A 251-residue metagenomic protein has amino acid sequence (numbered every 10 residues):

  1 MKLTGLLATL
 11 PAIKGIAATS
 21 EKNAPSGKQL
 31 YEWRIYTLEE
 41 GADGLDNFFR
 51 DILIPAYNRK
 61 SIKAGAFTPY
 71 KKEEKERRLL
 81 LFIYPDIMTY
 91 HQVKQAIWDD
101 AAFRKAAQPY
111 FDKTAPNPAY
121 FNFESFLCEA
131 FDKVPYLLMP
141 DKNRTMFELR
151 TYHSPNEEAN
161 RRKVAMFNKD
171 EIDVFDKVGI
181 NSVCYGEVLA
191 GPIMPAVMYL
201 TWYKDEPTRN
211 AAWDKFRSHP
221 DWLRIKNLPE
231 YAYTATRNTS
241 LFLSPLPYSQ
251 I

Functional and structural regions predicted by a protein language model:
M1-T19: N-terminal export signals
G5-L7, K22-G27, N47-A66, E74 (+5 more regions): An amphipathic, aromatic/His-enriched active-site/gating alpha helix that lines ligand/cofactor pockets
K14-I35: C-terminal segment of N-terminal export signals and the immediately downstream linker at the start of the mature
N23-G27, E124-T145, S249-I251: Compositionally biased P/S/T/G-rich terminal and signal peptide-adjacent segments that lie outside catalytic cores
Q29-G41, D51, P55: Mature N-terminal segment immediately following signal peptide/propeptide cleavage in secreted/periplasmic
Y31-Y36, L79-L81, F147-Y152: Active-site-flanking beta-strand signature of metal-NTP-handling nucleotidyl enzymes and homologous cyclase-like
K71-L79, G191-M198: The conserved glycine-aromatic submotif of the RRM
A130-E206: Surface-exposed interaction/gating patches
